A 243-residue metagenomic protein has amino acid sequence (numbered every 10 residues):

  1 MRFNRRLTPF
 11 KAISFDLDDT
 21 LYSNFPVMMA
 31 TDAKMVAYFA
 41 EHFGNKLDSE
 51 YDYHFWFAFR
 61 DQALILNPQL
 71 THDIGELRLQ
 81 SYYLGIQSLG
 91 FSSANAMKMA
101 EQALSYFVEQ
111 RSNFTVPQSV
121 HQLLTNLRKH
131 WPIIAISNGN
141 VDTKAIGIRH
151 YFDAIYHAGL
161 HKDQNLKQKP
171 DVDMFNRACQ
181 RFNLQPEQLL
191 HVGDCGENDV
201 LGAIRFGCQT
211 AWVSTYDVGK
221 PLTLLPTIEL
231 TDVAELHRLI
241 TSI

Functional and structural regions predicted by a protein language model:
M1-I13, F25, A94-A96, H121 (+2 more regions): Asp-based, Mg2+/Mn2+-dependent phosphohydrolase catalytic module
R6-Q118: N-terminal helical cap/lid subdomain that shapes the substrate entry/recognition surface in HAD-like hydrolases
R128: Short conserved AdoMet
